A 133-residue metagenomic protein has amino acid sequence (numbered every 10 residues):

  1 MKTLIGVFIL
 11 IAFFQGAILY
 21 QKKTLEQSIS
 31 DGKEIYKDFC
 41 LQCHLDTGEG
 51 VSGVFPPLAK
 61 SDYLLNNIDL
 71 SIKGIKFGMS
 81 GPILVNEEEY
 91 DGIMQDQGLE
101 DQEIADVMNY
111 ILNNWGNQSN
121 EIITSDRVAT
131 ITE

Functional and structural regions predicted by a protein language model:
M1-Q27, I122-E133: N-terminal export/targeting leaders of redox proteins
M1-T3, L64, E100: Membrane-interface junctions
F8-I11, F39, G78, I111-N114: Alpha-helix boundary/capping residues
Q15-Y36, G50, V54: Electrostatic cytochrome c docking/interface patches
S28-D31, N67, S71, E103 (+1 more regions): Stable alpha-helical elements in mature extracytoplasmic
G32, Y36-D46, V107, I111: The canonical Cys-X-X-Cys-His
Q42-I83: A contiguous binding-surface segment within folded domains or other stable secondary-structure elements
S52-A59, M79-T132: Axial heme c-ligation environment in periplasmic c-type cytochrome domains
